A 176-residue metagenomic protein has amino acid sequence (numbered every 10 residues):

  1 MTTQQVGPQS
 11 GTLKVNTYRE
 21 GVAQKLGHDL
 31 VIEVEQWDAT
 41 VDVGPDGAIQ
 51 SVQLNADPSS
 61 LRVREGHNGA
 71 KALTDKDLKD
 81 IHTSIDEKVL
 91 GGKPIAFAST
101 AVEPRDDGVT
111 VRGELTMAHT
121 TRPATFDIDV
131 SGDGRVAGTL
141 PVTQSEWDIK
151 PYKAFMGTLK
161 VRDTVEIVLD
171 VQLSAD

Functional and structural regions predicted by a protein language model:
M1-D176: Low-complexity, acidic/polar, glycine-enriched regions of mature
